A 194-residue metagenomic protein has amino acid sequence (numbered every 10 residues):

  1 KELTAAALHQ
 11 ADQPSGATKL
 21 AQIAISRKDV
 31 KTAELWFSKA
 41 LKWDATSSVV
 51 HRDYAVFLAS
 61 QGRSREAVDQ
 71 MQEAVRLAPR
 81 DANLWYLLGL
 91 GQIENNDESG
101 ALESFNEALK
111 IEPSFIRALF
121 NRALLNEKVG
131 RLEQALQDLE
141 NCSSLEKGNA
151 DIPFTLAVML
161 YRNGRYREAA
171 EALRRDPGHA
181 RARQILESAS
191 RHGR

Functional and structural regions predicted by a protein language model:
K1, S15-S26, V56: Alpha-helical segment of the N-proximal tetratricopeptide repeat
K1-A5, S26-K39, S60-E73, E94-E107 (+3 more regions): Structural signature of tandem alpha-helical TPR/SEL1-like repeats, specifically the intra-repeat loop/turn
H9, W43, L77, I111 (+2 more regions): Structural marker of alpha-solenoid helical repeat scaffolds
P14-S15, S48-V49, A82-N83, I116-R117 (+2 more regions): Helix-start (N-cap) detector for alpha-helical repeat units in TPR-like alpha-solenoids, especially tetratricopeptide
N83-E94, S99-G130: Eukaryotic tandem repeat interaction scaffolds
V158-R162, A170-R194: Terminal, low-structured helical/coil segments at or just beyond the last alpha-helical repeat
